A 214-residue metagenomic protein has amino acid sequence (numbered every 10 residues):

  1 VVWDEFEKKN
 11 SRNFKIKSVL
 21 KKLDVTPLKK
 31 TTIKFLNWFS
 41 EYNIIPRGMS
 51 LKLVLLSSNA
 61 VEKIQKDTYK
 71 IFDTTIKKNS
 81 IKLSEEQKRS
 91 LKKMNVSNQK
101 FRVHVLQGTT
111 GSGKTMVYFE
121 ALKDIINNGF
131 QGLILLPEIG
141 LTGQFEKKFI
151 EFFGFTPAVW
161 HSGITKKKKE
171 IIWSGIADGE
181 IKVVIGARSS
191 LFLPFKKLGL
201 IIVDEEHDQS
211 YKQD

Functional and structural regions predicted by a protein language model:
V1-D214: Accessory, non-ATPase domains that flank or precede helicase/AAA+ motor cores in DNA-metabolism machines
